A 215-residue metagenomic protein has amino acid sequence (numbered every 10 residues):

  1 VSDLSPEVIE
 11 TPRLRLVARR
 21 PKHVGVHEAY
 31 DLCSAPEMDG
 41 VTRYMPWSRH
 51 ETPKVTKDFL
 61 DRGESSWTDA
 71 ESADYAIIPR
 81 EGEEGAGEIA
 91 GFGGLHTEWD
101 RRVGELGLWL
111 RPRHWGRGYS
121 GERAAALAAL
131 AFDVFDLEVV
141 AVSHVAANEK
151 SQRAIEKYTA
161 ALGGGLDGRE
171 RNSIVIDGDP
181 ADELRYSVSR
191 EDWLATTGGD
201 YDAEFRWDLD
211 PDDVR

Functional and structural regions predicted by a protein language model:
V1-G40, E81-R215: Acyl-donor (CoA/ACP) binding surface of acyl/acetyltransferases
C33-P36, M45, W67-D69: Hydrophobic residues in alpha-helical segments
D39-R62, Y75: Conserved GNAT-fold acetyl-CoA-binding loop/helix
T52-P53, W67, G163-G165: A short hydrophobic/aromatic micro-motif that marks alpha-helical segments and, especially, helix-coil
K57, D61-E64, R111, F132: Solvent-exposed, non-membrane alpha-helical residues enriched in polar/charged side chains
D61-A76, G91: A short helix-loop-beta-strand connector motif used in the catalytic cores of GNAT acetyltransferases and, in some
